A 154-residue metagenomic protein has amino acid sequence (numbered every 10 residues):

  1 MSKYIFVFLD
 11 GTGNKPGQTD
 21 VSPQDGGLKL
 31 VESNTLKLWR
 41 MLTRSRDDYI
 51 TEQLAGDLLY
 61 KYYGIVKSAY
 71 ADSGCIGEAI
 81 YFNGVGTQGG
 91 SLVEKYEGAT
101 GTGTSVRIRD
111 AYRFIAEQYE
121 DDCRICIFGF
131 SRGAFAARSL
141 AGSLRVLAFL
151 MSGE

Functional and structural regions predicted by a protein language model:
M1-E154: Active-site- or binding-pocket-proximal scaffold segments within functional domains
